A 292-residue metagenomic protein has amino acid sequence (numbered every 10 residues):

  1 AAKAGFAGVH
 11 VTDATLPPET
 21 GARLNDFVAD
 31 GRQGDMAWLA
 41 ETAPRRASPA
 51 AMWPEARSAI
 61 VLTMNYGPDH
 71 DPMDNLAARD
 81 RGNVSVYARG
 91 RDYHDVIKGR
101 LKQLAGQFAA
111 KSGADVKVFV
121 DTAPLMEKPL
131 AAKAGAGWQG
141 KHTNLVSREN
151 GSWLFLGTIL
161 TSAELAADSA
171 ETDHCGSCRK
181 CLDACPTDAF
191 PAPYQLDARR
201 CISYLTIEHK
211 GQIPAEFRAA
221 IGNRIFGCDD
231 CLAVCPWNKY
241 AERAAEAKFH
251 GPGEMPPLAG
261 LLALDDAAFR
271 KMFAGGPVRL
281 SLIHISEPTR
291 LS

Functional and structural regions predicted by a protein language model:
A2-H174, G222: Auxiliary alpha/beta "docking" domains used to position bulky ligands
F6, L16, K180-Y204, K210 (+2 more regions): Iron-sulfur cluster-binding cysteine motifs and their immediate structural context in ferredoxin-like electron-transfer
V146-A170, A198-F217, D266-R270: Short, charged low-complexity linear segments at domain edges
G176, A215-F226: Flexible gly/pro/ser-rich segments immediately N-terminal to CXXCH heme-c attachment motifs in exported/periplasmic
K248-E254: Active/binding-pocket-proximal capping segment
E254-D266: Alpha-helical adaptor scaffolds
F269-L280: Acidic, Ser/Thr- and Gly/Pro-rich intrinsically disordered linkers and low-complexity segments that flank or connect
S281-L291: Residue-level detector of conserved catalytic or cofactor/ligand-binding positions in enzyme active sites
